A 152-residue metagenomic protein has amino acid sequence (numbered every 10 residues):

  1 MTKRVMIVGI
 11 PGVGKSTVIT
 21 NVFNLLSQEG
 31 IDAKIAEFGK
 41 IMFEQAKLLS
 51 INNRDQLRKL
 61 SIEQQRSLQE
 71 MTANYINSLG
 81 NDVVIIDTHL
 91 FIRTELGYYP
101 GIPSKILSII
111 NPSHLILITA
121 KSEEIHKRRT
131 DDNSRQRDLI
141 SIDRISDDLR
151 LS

Functional and structural regions predicted by a protein language model:
I7: Hydrophobic anchor at the beta1->P-loop junction of P-loop NTPases
P11: The conserved Walker
K15: Conserved lysine of the Walker
V18: Hydrophobic positions on the alpha1 helix immediately C-terminal to the Walker A/P-loop
N21: Active-site signature of alpha/beta-hydrolase-fold catalytic machinery across serine- and Asp/Cys-nucleophile hydrolases
N24-K34: Post-Walker A helix-loop "phosphate-sensing" segment adjacent to the P-loop in P-loop NTPases
K34, F38-P100: ATP-dependent small-molecule kinase phosphotransfer cores that center on conserved nucleotide phosphate-binding segments
I51-Q56, S108-S152: A glycine- and Lys/Arg-enriched "phosphate-lid" helix/loop adjacent to the NTP-binding pocket of small-molecule kinases
